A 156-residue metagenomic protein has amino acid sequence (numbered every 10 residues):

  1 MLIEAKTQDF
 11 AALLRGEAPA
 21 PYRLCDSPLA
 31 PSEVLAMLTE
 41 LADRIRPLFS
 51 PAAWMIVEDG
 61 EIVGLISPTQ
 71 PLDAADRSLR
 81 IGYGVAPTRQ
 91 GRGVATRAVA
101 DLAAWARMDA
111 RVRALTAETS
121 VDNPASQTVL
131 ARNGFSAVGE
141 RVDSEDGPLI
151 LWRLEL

Functional and structural regions predicted by a protein language model:
M1-R80, G84-T88, W105, D109 (+1 more regions): GNAT-family acyltransferases
A75, R92, P124: Loop/helix-junction capping segments adjacent to catalytic residues or to phosphate/diphosphate-binding pockets
Y83-V85, G91-A106, T128-R132: Conserved acetyl-CoA-binding loop-helix of GNAT-fold acetyltransferases
R97, A114-L115, V138: A local structural micro-motif
A100, A117-E118, R141: Short loop/turn and capping residues at structural boundaries
W105-V112, V121-A125: A compact, surface-exposed functional segment
A117-Q127, E145: Conserved beta-strand-loop-alpha-helix junction that forms the acyl-donor binding cleft
